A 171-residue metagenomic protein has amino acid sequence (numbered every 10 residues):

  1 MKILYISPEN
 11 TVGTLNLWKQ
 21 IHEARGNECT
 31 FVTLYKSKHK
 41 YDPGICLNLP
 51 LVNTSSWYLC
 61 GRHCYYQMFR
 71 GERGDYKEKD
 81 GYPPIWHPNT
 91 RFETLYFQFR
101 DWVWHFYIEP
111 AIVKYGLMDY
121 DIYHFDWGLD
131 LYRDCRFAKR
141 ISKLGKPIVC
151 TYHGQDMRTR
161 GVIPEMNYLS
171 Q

Functional and structural regions predicted by a protein language model:
M1-L51: N-terminal subdomain of nucleotide-sugar transferases
K2-S7, F97, V113-R133, V149-C150: Short N-terminal targeting/anchoring amphipathic segment
V12-G13, W102-V113: Catalytic-core helical/loop segments in enzymes performing group transfer/polymerization on anionic/lipid-linked
V12-T14, K38-D42, L131-D134, D156-G161: Short catalytic/ligand-binding loop motif for oxyanion handling, primarily in non-cytosolic enzymes, centered on
L17-I21, D134-R140: A short acidic, amphipathic alpha-helical/loop segment
F31-W102: A conserved catalytic-core segment of Leloir-type glycosyltransferases
I112-K114, A138-K139: Short, flexible, glycine/charge-rich loop motifs used to bind or transfer phosphoryl groups or to couple energy/partner
I122-H124, A138-S170: Active-site proximal beta-strand in glycosyltransferases
